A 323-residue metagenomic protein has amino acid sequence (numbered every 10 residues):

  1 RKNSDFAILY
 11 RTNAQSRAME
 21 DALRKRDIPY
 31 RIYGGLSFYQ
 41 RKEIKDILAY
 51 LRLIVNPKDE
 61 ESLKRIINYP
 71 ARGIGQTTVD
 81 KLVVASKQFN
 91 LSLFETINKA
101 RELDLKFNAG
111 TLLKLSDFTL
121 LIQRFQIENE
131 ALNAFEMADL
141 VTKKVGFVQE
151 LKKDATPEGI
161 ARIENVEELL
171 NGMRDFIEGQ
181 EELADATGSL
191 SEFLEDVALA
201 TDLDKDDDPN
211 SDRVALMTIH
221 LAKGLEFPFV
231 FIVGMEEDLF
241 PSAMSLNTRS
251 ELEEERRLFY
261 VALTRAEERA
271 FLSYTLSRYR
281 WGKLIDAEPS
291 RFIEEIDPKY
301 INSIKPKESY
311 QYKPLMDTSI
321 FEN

Functional and structural regions predicted by a protein language model:
R1-K64, D154-E164, N171, S189 (+1 more regions): Conserved motor-region signature of P-loop NTPase helicases/translocases
K2-D5, K25, P70, K99-L221 (+2 more regions): Accessory C-terminal helicase-associated subdomains
S4, R26-I28, D212-V214, L225-F229 (+2 more regions): Short glycine-/polar-rich loops that comprise or flank the Walker A/P-loop and associated switch/sensor motifs
K45-A49, R213-S242: A short beta-strand element within the Helicase C-terminal
L51-R72, V83, S211-M217: Extended, structured, electrostatic nucleic-acid-contact surfaces
K223, G234-N323: C-terminal accessory regions
